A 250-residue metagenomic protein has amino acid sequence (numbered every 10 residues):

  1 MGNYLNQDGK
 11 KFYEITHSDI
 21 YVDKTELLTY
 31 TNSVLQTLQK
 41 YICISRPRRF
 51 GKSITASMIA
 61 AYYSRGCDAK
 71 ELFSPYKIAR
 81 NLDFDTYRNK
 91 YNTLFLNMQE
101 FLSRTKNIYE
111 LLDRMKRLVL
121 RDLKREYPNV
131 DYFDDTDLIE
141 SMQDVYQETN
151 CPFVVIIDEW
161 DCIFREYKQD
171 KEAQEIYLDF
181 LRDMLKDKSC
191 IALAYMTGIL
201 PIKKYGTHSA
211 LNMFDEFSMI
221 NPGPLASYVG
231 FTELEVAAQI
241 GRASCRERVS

Functional and structural regions predicted by a protein language model:
M1-R248: Phosphate-binding site recognition
